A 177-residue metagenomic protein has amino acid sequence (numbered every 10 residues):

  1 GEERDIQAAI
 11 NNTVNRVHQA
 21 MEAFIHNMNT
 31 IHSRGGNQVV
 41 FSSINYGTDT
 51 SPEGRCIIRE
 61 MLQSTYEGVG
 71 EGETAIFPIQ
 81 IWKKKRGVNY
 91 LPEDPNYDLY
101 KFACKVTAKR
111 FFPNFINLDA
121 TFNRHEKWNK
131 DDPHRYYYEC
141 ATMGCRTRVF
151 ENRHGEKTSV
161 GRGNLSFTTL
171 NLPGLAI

Functional and structural regions predicted by a protein language model:
G1-I177: Conserved catalytic cores of very large enzyme subunits
